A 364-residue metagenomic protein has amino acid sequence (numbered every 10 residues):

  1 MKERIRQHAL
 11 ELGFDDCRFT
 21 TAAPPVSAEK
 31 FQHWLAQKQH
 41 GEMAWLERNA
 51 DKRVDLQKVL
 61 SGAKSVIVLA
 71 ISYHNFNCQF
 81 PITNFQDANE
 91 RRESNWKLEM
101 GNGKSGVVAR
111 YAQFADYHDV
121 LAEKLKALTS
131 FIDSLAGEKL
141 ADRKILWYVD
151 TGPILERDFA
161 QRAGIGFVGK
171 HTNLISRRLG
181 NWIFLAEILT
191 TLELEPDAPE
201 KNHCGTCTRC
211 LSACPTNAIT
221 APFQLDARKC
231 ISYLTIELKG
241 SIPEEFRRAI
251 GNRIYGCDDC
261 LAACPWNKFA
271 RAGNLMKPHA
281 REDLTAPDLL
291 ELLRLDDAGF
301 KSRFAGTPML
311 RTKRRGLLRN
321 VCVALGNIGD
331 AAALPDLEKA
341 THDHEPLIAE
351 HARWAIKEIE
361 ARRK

Functional and structural regions predicted by a protein language model:
M1-H203, G251: Auxiliary alpha/beta "docking" domains used to position bulky ligands
F14, R209-Y233, K239, R253-K277 (+1 more regions): Iron-sulfur cluster-binding cysteine motifs and their immediate structural context in ferredoxin-like electron-transfer
I175-P199, T206, A227-F246, D296-K301: Short, charged low-complexity linear segments at domain edges
R281-R315, C322: Alpha-helical adaptor scaffolds
K301-R303, D330-T341, R362-K364: Amphipathic alpha-helical scaffolding segments comprising HEAT/armadillo-like alpha-solenoid repeats
R311, V323-N327, T341-H342: Alpha-solenoid HEAT/Armadillo repeat architecture
R314, H344-P346: Short inter-helical turns and helix N-cap capping residues of alpha-solenoid HEAT/ARM repeat scaffolds
L318-I328, E350-R362: Structural detector for internal amphipathic alpha-helices that build alpha-solenoid repeat scaffolds
